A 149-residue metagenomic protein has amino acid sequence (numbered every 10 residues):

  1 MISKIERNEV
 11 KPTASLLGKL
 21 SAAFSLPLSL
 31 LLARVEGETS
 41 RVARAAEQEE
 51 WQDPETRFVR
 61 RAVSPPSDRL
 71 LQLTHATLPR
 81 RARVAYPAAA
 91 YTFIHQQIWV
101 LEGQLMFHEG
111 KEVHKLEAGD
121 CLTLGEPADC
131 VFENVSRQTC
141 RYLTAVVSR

Functional and structural regions predicted by a protein language model:
M1-P12: Recognition helix of helix-turn-helix/homeodomain-like DNA-binding domains that insert into the DNA major groove
A14-L71: A short, N-terminal "cap"/entry segment at the start of jelly-roll beta-barrel domains of the cupin/DSBH fold
E49-A88, H95, A145, R149: A short glycine-rich, His/Asp/Glu-containing loop-to-beta-strand
F93-E109: Glycine- and acidic-residue-biased ligand/ion/polar-headgroup-sensing regions
F107-H108, H114-K115, C130-S136: Short beta-strand His + acidic residue motifs that chelate non-heme Fe in jelly-roll/DSBH and cupin folds
G110-E126: Short acidic-glycine-tyrosine-enriched beta hairpin
E126-P127, V146: Conserved "cap/hinge" positions at secondary-structure junctions
